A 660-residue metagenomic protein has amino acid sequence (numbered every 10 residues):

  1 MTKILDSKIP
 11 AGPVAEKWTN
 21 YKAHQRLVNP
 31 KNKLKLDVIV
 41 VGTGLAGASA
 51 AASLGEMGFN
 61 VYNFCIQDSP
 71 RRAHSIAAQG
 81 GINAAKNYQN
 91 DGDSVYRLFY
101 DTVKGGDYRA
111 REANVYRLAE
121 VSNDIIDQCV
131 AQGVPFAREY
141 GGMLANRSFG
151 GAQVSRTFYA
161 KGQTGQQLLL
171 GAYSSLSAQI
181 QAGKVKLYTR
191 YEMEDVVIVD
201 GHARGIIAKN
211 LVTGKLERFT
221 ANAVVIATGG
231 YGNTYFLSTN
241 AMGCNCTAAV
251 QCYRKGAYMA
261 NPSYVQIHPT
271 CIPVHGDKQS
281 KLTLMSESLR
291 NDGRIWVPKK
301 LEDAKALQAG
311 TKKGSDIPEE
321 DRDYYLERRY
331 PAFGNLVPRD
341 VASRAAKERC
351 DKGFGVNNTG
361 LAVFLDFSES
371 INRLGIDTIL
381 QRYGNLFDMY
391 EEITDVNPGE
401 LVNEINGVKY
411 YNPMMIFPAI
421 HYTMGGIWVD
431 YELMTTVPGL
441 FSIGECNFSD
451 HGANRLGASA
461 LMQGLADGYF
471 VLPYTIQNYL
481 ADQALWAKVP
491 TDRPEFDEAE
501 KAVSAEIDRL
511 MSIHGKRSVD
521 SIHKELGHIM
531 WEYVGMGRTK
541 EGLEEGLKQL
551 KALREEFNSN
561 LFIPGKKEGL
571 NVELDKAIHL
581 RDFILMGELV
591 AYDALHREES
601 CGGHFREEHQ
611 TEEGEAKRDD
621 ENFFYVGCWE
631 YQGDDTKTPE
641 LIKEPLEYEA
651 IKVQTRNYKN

Functional and structural regions predicted by a protein language model:
M1-V38, T655: Extreme N-terminal leader/targeting segments of oxidoreductases
K3-P10, N123, A131-E194, S263-R455 (+1 more regions): Mobile, glycine/GP-rich and aromatic-enriched active-site lid/loop segments adjacent to catalytic centers
L34-L36, G214-A223, T436: Core beta-strand elements of the Rossmann-like FAD/NAD(P) dinucleotide-binding domain in flavoenzyme oxidoreductases
V38-N63: N-terminal Rossmann-like FAD-binding beta1-loop-alpha1 element of flavoenzymes
E56-A78: Glycine-rich FAD pyrophosphate-binding loop
I198-E217, V224: Conserved beta-strand-loop-beta-strand element in the redox core of flavoprotein oxidoreductases
A223-L282, H451-Y474: Glycine-rich loop(s) and the adjacent beta-strand/alpha-helix scaffold that form part
Y479-G569: Long, amphipathic alpha-helical stalk/connector segments used for oligomerization, subunit docking, or mechanical
